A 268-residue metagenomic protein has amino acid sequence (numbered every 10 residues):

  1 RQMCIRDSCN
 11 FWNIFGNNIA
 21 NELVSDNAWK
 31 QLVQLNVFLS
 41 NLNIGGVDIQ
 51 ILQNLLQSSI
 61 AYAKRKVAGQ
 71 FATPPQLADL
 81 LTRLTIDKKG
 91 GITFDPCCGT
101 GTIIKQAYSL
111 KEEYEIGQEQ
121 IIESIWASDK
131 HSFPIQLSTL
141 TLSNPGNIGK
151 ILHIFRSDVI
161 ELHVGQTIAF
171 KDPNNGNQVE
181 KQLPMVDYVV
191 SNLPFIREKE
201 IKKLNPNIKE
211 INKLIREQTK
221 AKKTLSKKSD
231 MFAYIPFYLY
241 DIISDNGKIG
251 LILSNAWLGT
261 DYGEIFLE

Functional and structural regions predicted by a protein language model:
R1-I5: Short, small-residue-biased leader/transition segments that mark boundaries at the very start of proteins
R6-L84: Class I S-adenosyl-L-methionine
G90-G99: Conserved class I S-adenosyl-L-methionine
T102-E119, L162-E268: SAM-dependent methyltransferase catalytic-core segment centered on the flexible catalytic loop and adjoining short
I125-D129: Conserved SAM-binding motif I beta-strand of class I
P134: Conserved short alpha-helix immediately C-terminal to the canonical SAM/SAH-binding motif I of Rossmann-like
S138: Conserved SAM-binding loop
R156-E161: Conserved SAM/SAH-binding loop
